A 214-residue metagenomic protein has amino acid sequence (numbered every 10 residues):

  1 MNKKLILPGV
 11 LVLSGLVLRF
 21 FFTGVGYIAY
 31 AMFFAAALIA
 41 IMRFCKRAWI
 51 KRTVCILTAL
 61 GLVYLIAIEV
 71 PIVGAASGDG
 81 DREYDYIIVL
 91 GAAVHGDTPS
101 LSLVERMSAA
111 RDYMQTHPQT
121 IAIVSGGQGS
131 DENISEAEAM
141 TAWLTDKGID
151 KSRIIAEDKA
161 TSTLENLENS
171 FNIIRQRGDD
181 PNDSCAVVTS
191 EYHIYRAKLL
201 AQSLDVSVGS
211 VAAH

Functional and structural regions predicted by a protein language model:
M1-F44: Membrane-embedded alpha-helical segments of integral membrane proteins
R19-T23, F44, I66-E69, V73-A76: Transmembrane helix-loop junctions and nearby membrane-interface residues
A36, T58, T189-Y192: Hydrophobic alpha-helical segments of small multi-pass membrane proteins
C45-W49, E191: Alpha-helix N-cap/helix-start capping motif
I50-P71: Internal/C-terminal transmembrane anchor helices
A67-H214: A structural signal for short, hydrophobic/glycine-enriched beta-strand patches
